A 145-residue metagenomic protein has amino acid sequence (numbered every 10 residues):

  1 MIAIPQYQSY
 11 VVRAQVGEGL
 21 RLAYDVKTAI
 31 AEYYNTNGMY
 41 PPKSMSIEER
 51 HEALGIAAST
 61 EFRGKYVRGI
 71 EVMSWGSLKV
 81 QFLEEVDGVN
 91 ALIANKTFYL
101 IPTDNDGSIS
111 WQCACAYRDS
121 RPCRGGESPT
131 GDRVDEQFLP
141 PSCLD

Functional and structural regions predicted by a protein language model:
M1-E32: Amphipathic alpha-helical segments typified by the pilin-like N-terminal helix that continues immediately C-terminal
N35-D145: Periplasmic/extracellular, small/polar-rich flexible segments of pilin-like filament-forming proteins
